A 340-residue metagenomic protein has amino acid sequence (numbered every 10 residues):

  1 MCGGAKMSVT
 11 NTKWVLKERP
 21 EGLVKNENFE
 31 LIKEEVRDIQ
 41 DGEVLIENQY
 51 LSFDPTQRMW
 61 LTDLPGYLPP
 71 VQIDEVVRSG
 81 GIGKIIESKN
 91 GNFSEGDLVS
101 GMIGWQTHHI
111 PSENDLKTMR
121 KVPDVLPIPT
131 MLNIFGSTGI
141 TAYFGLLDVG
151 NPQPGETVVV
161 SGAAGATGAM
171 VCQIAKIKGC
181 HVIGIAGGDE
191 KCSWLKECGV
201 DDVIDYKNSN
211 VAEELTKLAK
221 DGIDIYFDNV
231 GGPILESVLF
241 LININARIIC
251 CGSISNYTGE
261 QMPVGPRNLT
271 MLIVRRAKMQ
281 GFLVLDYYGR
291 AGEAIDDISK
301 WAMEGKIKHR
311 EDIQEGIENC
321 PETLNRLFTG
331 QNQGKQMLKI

Functional and structural regions predicted by a protein language model:
K6-V9, L285-I340: C-terminal hydrophobic helical "lid"/dimerization subdomain of Rossmann-like NAD(P)H-dependent oxidoreductases
E35-F53, T62-W105: Glycine-rich beta-strand-centered segment in the early N-terminal region that forms part of a ligand/cofactor-binding
V77-K84, E95-G162, K306: NAD(P)H dinucleotide-binding glycine-rich loop of Rossmann-like/cofactor-binding domains, especially the beta1-alpha1
S100, V159, I204, Y226-F227: N-terminal Rossmann-like NAD(P) cofactor-binding module of classical short-chain dehydrogenase/reductase
Q106-T107, G187-W194, P263-L269: Short, glycine/polar-rich helix-capping loops at beta-to-alpha or helix-loop-helix junctions that flank or form
L132-S209: Mid-domain Rossmann-like dinucleotide-binding core that forms the NAD(H)/NADP(H) cofactor-binding site
N210-D221: Short amphipathic alpha-helix with an adjacent loop that forms part of the alpha/beta core around
P233-I307, I340: Glycine-rich phosphate-binding loop and adjacent beta-alpha segment of Rossmann(oid) nucleotide-cofactor-binding
